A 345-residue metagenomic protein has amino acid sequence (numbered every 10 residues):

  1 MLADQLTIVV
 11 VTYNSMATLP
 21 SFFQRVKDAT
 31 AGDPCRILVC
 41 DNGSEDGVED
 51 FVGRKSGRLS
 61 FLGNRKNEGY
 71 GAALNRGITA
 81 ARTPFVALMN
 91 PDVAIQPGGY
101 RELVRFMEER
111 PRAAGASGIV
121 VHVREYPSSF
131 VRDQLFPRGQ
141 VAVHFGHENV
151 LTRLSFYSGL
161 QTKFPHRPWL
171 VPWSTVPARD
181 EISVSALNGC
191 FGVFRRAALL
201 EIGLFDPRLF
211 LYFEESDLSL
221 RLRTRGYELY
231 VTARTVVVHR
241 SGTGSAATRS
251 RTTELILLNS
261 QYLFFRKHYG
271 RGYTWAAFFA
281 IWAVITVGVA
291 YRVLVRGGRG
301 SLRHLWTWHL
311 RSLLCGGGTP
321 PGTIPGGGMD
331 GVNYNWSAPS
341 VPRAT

Functional and structural regions predicted by a protein language model:
S15-T30: Short, well-formed alpha-helical segments that are part of the catalytic scaffolds of diverse glycosyltransferases
R25, D41-E49, K66: A conserved acidic beta->alpha catalytic loop
G47, G71, V93-F106: Acidic donor-binding/catalytic loop of UDP-sugar-dependent glycosyltransferases, especially processive GT2
G63-A81: Glycine-rich, basic loop-to-helix element that forms the pyrophosphate-binding segment of sugar-nucleotide handling
V86: Short aromatic/hydrophobic "clamp" motif used to bind/position activated sugar donors
R105-I202: Acidic/His-rich active-site region of diverse nucleotide-sugar glycosyltransferases
P177-R179, S185-V236: A short, conserved alpha-helix in the catalytic core of glycosyltransferases
T252-S260, R271-T345: Non-catalytic, C-terminal membrane-associated alpha-helical segments of glycosyltransferases
